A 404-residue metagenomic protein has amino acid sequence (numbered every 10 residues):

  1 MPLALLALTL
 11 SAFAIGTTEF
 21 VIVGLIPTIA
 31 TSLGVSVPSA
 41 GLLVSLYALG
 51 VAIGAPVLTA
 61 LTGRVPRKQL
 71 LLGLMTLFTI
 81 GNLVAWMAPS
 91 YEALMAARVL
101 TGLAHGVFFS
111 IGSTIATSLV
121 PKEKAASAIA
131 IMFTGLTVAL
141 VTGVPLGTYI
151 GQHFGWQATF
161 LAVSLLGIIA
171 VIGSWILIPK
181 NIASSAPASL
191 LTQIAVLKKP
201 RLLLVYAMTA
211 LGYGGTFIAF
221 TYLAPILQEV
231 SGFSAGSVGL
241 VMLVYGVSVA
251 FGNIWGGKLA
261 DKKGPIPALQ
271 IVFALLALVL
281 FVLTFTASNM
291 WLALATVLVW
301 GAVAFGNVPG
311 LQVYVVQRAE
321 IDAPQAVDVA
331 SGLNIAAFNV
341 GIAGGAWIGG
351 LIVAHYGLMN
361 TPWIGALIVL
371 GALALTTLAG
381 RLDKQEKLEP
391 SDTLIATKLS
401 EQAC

Functional and structural regions predicted by a protein language model:
L6-A7, L77-V84, E92-T101, W291-V299: Paired small-residue
G34, P66, M87-A93, G232 (+2 more regions): Helix-breaking motifs and short loop linkers at transmembrane-helix boundaries and internal kinks in secondary membrane
I53-E92: Conserved MFS/SLC helix-loop-helix module at the cytosolic interface between two early adjacent transmembrane helices
A55-P66, G252-G264, V353: Helix-to-loop junctions at the C-terminal end of transmembrane segments in multipass secondary transporters
A97-G135: Cytoplasmic helix-loop-helix junction between adjacent transmembrane helices in 12-TM secondary transporters
F108-V120, G306-D322: Intracellular juxtamembrane helix-capping segments at the cytosolic ends of symmetry-related transmembrane helices
S164-S184, T376-A379: C-terminal membrane-cytosol helix-exit motif in multi-pass small-molecule transporters
R318-Y356: A late C-terminal transmembrane helix in Major Facilitator Superfamily
